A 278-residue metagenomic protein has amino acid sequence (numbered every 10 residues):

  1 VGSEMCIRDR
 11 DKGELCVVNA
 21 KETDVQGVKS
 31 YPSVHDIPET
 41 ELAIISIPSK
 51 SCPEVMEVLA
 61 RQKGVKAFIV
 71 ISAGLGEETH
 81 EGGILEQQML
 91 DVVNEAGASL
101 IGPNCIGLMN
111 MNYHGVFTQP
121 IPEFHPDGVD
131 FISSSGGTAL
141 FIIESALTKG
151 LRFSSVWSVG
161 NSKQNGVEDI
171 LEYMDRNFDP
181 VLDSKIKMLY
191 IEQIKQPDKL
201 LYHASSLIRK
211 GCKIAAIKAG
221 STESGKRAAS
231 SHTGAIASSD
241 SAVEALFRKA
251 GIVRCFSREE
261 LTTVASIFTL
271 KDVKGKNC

Functional and structural regions predicted by a protein language model:
S3-E4, R8-C278: Catalytic-core regions of core metabolic enzymes, especially those transforming organic acids/acyl-group intermediates
